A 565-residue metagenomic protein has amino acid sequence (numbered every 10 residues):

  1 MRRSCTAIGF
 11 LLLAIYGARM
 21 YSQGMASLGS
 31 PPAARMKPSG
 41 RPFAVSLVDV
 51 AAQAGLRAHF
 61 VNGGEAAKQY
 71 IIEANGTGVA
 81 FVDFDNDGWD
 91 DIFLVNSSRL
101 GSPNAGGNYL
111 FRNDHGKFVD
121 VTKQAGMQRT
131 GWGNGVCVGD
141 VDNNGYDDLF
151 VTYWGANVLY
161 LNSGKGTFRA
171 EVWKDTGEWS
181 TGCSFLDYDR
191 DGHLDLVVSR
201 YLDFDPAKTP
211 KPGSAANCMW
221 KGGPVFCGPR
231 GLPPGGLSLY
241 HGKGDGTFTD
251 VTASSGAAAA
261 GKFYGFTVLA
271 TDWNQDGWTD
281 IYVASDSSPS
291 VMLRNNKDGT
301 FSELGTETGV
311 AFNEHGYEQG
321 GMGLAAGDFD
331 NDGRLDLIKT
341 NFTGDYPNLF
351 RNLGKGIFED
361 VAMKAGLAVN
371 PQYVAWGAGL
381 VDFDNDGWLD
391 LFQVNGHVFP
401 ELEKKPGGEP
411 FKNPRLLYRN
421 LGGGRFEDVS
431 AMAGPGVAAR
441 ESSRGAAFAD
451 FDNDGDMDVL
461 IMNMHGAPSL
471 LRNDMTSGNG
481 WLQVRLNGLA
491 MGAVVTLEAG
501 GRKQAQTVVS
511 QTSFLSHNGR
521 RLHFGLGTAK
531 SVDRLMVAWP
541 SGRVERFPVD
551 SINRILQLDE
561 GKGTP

Functional and structural regions predicted by a protein language model:
S22-Q23, S30-A33, F43-S46, A54 (+2 more regions): Gly/Ser/Thr/Pro-enriched helix-cap/hinge segments flanking short amphipathic alpha-helices
M25-G29, V95-N104, R200-L232, Q393-P410: Short, conserved, GDST-rich strand-edge loop motifs in beta-rich repeat architectures
P32-V48, S102-V121, A156-E171, T209-M219 (+6 more regions): Beta-propeller blade repeat segments, especially FG-GAP/WD-type strand-to-loop junctions in 6- to 7-bladed propeller
L56-G78, N104, A125-C137, W173-S184 (+10 more regions): Repeat-based blade/solenoid architectures
G76-N86, R112, W132-Y146, L159-L161 (+8 more regions): Beta-propeller blade termini
W89-N96, N144, D148-Y153, L196-R200 (+6 more regions): Hydrophobic beta-strand segments that make up the repeating blades of beta-propeller and related beta-repeat
V121-V141, Y146, V151-Y188, L194 (+3 more regions): Asp-box/WD-like beta-propeller blade repeats and closely related beta-sheet repeat scaffolds
L232, K243-D245, T252-V394, V398-G423 (+2 more regions): Beta-propeller domains
